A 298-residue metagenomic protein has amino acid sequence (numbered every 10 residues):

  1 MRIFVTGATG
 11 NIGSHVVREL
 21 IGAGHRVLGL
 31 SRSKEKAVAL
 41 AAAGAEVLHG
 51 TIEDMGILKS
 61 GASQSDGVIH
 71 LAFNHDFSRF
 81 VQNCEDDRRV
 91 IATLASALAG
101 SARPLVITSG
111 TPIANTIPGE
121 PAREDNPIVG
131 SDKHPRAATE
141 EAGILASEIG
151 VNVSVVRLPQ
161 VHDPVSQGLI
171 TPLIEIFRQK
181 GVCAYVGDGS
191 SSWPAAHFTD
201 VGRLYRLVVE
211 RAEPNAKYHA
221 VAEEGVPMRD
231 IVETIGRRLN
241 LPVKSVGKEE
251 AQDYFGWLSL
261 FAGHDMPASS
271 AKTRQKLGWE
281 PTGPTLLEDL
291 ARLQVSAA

Functional and structural regions predicted by a protein language model:
R2, L204-L258, D265, A298: Mid/C-terminal beta-alpha module of Rossmann-like enzyme folds, strongest in SDR-family dehydrogenases/epimerases
I3-A23: N-terminal Rossmann NAD(P)H-binding glycine-rich loop of SDR-like oxidoreductase domains
R26-L28, N74, R88-K133: Conserved Rossmann-fold NAD(P)-dependent oxidoreductase catalytic core, especially the SDR/UDP-sugar
G29-A92: NAD(P)H-binding glycine-rich loop region in Rossmannoid oxidoreductase-like domains and their noncatalytic homologs
G50, S259-A298: C-terminal amphipathic/interface module of NAD(P)-dependent oxidoreductases and related NAD-binding regulators
I128-V155: Active-site Tyr-X1-5-Lys
I149, P159-S191: NAD(P)-dependent short-chain dehydrogenase/reductase
I174-C183, S191-G225: Alpha-helical substrate-binding/gating segment
